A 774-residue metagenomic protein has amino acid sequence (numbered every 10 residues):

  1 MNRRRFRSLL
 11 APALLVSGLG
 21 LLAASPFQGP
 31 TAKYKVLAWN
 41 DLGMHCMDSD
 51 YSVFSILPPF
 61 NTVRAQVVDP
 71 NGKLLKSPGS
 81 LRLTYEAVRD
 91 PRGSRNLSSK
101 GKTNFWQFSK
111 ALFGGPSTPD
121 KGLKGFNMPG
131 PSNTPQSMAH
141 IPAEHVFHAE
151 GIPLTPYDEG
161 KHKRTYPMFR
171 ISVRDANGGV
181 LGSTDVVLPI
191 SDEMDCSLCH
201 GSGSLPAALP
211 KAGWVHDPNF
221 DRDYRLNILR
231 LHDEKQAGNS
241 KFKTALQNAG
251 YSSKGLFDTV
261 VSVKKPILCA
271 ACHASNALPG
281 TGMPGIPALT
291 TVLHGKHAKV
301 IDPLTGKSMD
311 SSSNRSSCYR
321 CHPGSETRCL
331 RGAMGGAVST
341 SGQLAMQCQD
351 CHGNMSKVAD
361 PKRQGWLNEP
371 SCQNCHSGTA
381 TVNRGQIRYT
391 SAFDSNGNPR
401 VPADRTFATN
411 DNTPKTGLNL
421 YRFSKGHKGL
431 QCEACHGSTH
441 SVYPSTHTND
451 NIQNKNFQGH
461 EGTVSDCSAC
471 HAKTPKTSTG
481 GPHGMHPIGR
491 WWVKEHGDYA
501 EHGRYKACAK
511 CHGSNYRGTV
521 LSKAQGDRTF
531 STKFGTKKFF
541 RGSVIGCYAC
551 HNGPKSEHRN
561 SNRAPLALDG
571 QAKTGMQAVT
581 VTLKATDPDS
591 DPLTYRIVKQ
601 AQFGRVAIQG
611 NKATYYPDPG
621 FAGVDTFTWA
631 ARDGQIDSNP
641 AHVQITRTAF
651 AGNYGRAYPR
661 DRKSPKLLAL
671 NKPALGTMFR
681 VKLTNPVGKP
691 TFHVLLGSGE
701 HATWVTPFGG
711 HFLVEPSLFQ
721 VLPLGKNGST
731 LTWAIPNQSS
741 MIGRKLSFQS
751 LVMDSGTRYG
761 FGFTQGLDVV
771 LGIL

Functional and structural regions predicted by a protein language model:
A23-L42, H483-H486, N560-Q571, R647-P673 (+1 more regions): Boundary/junction segments of secreted and surface-exposed precursor proteins
S25-T62, V68-R82, E86-D90, G179-G255 (+2 more regions): Short S/T/G/P-enriched beta-strand
K35-A38, G43-M47, D90-H145, I597-N611: Low-complexity "stalk/linker" and mucin-like segments enriched in Ser/Thr/Pro/Ala/Gly
V67-D69, L583-S590, D633, L683-P690 (+1 more regions): Extracellular acidic, Ser/Thr/Pro-rich low-complexity tracts
N177-S183, S204-P210, A249-D258, S275-R563: Inter-heme linker and motif-flanking segments adjacent to c-type heme-binding CXXCH motifs in c-type cytochromes
N562-V598: Extracellular ectodomain surface segments
T648-L774: Residue-level hotspots within well-ordered secondary structure
